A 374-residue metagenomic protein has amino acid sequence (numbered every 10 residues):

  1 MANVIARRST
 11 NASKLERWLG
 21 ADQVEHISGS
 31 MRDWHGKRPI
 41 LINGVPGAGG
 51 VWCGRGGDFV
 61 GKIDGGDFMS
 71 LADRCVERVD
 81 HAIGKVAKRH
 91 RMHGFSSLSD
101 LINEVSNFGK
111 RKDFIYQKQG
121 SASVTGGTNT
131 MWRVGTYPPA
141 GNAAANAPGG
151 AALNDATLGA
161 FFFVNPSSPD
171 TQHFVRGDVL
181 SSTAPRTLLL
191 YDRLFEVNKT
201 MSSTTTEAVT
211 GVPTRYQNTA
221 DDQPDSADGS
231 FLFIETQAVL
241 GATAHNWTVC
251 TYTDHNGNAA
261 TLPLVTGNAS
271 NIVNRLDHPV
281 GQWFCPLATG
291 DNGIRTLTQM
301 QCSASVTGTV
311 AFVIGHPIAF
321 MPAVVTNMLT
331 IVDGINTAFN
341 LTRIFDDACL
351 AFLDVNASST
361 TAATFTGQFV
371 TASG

Functional and structural regions predicted by a protein language model:
A2-K14, W18, D22-G36, L41-G374: Polar, enzyme-active/binding microenvironments
